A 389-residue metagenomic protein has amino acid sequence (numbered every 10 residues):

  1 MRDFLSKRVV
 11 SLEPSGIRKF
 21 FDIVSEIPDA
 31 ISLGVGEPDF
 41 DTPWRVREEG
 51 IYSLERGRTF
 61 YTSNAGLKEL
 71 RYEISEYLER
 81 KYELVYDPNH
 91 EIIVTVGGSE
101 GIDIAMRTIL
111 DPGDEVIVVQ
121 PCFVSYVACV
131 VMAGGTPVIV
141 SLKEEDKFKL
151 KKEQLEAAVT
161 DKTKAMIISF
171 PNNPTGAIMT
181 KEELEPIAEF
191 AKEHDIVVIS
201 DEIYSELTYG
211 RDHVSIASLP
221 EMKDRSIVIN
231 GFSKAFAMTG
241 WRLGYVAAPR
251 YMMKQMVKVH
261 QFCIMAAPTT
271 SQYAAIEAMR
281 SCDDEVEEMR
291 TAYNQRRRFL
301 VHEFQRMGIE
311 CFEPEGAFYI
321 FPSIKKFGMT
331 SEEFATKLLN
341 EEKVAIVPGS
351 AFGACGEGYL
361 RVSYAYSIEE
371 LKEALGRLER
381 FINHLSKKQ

Functional and structural regions predicted by a protein language model:
R2-L5, V10-E13, I23-I27, I31 (+2 more regions): PLP-dependent class I/II
I51, E55, F60-N64: Phosphate/diphosphate ligand-binding glycine-rich loop within oxidoreductases
Y61-V96: Conserved N-terminal alpha-helix of the aminotransferase class I/II PLP-enzyme fold
